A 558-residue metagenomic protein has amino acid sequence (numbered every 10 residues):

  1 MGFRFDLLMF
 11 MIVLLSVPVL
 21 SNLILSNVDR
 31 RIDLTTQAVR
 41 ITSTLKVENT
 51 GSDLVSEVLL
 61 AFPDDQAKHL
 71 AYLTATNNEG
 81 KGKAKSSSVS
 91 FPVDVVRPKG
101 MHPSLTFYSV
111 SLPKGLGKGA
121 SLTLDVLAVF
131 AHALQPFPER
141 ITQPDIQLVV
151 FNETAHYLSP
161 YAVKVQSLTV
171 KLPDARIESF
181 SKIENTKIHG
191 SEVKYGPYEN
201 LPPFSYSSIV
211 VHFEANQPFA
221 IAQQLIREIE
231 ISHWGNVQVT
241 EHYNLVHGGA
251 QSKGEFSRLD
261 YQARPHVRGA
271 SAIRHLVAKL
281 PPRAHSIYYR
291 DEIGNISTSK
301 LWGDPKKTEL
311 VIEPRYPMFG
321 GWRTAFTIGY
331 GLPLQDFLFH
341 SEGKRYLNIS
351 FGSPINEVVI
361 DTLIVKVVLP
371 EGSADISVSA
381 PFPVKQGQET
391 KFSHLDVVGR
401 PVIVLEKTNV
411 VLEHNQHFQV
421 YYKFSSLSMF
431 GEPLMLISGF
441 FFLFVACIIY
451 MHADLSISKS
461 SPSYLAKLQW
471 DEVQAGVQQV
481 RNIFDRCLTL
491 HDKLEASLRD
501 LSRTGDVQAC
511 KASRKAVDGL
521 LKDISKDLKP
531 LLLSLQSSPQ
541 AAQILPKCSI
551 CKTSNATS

Functional and structural regions predicted by a protein language model:
M1-I12: Classical eukaryotic N-terminal signal peptides for Sec-dependent ER targeting/secretion, especially the positively
G2, S16-S558: Lumenal/extracellular ectodomains and adaptor appendage modules of the eukaryotic vesicle/secretory system
